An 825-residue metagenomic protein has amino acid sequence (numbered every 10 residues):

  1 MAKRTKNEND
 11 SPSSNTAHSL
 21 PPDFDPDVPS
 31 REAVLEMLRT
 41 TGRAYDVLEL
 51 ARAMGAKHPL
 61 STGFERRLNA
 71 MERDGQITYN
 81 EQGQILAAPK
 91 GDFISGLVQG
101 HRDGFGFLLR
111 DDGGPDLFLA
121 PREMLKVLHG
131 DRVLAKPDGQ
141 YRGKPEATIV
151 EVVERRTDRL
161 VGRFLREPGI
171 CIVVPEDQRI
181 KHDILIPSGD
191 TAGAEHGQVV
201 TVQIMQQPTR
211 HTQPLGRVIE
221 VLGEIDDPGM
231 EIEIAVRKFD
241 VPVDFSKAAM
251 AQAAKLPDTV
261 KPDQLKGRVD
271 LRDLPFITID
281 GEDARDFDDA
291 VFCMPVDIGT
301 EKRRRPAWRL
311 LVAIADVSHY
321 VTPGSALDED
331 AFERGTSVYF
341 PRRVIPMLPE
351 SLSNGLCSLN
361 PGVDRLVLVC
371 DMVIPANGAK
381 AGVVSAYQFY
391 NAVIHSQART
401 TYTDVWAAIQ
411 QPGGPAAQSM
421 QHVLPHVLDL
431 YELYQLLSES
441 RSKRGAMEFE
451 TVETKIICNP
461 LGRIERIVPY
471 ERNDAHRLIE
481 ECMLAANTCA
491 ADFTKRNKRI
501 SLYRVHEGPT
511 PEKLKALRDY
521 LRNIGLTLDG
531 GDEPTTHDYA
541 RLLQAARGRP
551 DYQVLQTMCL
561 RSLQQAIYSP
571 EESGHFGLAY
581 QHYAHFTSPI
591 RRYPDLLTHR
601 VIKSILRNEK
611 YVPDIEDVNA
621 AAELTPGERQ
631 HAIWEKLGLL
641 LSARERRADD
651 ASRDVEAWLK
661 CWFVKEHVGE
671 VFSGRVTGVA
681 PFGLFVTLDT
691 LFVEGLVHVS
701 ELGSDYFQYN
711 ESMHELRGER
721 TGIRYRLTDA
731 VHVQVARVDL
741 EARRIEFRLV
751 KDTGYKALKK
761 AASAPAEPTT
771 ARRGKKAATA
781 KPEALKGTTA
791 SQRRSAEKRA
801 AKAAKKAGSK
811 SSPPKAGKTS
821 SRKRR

Functional and structural regions predicted by a protein language model:
M1-I186, M205, R822: Charged, low-complexity terminal tails
R159-R825: Conserved, carboxylate-rich catalytic/transport cores that coordinate ions
